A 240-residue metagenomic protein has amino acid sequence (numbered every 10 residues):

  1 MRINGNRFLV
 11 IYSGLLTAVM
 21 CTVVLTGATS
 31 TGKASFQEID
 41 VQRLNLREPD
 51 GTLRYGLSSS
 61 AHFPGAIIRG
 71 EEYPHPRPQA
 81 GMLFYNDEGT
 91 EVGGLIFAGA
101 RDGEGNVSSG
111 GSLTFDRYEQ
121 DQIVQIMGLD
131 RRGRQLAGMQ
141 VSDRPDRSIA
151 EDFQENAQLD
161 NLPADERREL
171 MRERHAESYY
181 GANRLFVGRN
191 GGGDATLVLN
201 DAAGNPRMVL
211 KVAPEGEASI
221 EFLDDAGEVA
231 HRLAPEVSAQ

Functional and structural regions predicted by a protein language model:
M1-S30: Single-pass membrane-anchoring alpha-helices
V24-Q240: Parallel beta-helix/beta-solenoid repeats that form elongated, surface-exposed shafts/blades used for receptor binding
